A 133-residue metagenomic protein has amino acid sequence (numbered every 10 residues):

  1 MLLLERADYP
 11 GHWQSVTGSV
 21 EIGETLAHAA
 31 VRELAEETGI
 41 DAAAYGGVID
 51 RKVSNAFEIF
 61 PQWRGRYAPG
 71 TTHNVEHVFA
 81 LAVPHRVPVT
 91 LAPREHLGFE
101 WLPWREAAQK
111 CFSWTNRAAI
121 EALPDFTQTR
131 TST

Functional and structural regions predicted by a protein language model:
M1-S15: N-terminal strand-loop-strand
G11, E36, V87: Glycine-centered loop/turn positions within well-structured domains that cap or flank conserved ligand/cofactor-binding
Q14, H73, W101: Short aromatic/basic micro-patch
S15-K52: The catalytic Nudix box helix
I40-V87: Active-site segment of metal-dependent pyrophosphate-handling enzymes, primarily the Nudix hydrolase catalytic core
H77-I120: NUDIX/MutT-family hydrolases
A122-T129: C-terminal alpha-helix
S132-T133: Polybasic "coupling" helices that flank or enter modular domains
